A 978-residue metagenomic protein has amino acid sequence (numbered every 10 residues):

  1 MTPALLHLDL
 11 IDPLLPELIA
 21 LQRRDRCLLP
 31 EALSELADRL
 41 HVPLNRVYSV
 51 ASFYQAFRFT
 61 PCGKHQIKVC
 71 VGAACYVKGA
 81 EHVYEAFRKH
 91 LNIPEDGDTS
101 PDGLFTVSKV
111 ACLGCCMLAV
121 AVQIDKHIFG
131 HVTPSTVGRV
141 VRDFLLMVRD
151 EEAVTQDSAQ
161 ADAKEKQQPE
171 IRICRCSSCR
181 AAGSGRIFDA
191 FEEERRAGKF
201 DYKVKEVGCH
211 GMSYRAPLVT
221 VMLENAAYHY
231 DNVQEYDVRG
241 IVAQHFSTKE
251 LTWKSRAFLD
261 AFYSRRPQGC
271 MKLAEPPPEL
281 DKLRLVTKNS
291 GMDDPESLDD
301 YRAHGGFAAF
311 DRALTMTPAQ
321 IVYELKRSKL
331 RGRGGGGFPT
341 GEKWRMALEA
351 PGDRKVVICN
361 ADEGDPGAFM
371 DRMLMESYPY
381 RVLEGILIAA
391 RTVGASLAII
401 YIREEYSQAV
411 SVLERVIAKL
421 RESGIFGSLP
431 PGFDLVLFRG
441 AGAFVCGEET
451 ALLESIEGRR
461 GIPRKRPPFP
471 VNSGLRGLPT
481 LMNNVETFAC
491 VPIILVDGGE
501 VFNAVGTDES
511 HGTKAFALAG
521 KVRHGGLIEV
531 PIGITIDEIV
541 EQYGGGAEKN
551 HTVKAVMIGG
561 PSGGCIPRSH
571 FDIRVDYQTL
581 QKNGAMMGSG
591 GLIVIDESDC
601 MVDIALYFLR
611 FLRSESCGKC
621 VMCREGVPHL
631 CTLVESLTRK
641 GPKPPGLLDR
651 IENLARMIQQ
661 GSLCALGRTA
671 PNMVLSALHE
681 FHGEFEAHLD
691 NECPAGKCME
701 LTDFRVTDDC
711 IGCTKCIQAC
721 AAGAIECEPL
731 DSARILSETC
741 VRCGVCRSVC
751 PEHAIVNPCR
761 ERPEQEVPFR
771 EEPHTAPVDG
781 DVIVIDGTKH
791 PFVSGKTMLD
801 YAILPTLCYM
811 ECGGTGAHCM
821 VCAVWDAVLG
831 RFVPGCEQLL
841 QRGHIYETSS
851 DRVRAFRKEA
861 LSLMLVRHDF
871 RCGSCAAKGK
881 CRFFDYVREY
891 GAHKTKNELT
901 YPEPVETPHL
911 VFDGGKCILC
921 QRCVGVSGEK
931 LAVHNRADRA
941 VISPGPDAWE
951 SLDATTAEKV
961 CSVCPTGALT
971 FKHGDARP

Functional and structural regions predicted by a protein language model:
A20, R24-K109, K166-Y214, T220 (+7 more regions): Small-residue-enriched alpha-helical segments and adjacent helix-cap loops that form tight helix-helix packing
H41, C70-K78, V110-A119, C174-A182 (+11 more regions): Cysteine-centered iron-sulfur cluster-binding motifs in ferredoxin-type domains/subunits of redox enzymes
V83-L118, I124-E170, A226-R327, G461-R476 (+6 more regions): Fe-S ferredoxin-like electron-transfer domains and their immediately adjacent linker/connector regions across
S178-R180, L325-A347, G442-E454, R613-E625 (+2 more regions): Conserved phosphate/anionic-ligand binding catalytic regions in large, soluble enzymes, centered on
Q234, G269, L397-S411, R415-I417 (+9 more regions): Terminal amphipathic helices with adjacent charged low-complexity linkers/tails
P278, K282, V410-I532: Hydrophobic alpha-helical positions that pack around
D311-P351, N503-A504, E509, A517 (+3 more regions): Accessory "access/gating" subregions that flank catalytic or transport cores
G385-L387, I532-E548, T797-I803: Short amphipathic, charge-patterned alpha-helical segments
